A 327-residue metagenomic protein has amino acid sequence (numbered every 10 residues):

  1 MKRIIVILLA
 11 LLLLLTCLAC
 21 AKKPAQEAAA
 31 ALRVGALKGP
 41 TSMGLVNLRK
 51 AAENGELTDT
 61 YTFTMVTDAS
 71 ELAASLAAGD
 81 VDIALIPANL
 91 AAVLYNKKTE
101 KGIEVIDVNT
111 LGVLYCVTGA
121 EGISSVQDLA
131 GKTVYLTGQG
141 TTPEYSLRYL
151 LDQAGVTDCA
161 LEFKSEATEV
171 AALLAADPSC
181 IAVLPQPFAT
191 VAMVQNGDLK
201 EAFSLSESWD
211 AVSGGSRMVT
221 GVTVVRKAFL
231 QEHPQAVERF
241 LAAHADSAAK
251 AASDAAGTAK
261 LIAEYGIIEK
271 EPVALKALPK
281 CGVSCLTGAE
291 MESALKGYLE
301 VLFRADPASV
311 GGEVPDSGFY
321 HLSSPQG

Functional and structural regions predicted by a protein language model:
M1-A31, Q326-G327: Short, low-complexity disordered leader/linker segments with a strong preference for bacterial N-terminal type II
A25-F163, Q186, E201-F203: Short, glycine-/small- and polar/acidic-enriched structural segments that line small-molecule recognition paths
N47-L48, L114-S125, R217-A236, T287: A bilobed periplasmic-binding-protein/Venus flytrap-type ligand-binding module shared by bacterial periplasmic
E53-D59, G131, E207-S216, V283-E292: Short, solvent-exposed loop/beta-turn-alpha elements that line the ligand-binding surface or hinge of extracytoplasmic
V81, P178-S179, L302: Short, high-confidence coil segments that cap the C-terminus of an alpha-helix and link into the following beta-strand
N89-L90, K98, E169-L261: Pocket-lining segment of extracytoplasmic ligand-binding domains
L230-A305: Secondary-structure end/capping motifs
K296, E300-G327: Conserved C-terminal helix/tail region of periplasmic/extracytoplasmic solute-binding proteins
